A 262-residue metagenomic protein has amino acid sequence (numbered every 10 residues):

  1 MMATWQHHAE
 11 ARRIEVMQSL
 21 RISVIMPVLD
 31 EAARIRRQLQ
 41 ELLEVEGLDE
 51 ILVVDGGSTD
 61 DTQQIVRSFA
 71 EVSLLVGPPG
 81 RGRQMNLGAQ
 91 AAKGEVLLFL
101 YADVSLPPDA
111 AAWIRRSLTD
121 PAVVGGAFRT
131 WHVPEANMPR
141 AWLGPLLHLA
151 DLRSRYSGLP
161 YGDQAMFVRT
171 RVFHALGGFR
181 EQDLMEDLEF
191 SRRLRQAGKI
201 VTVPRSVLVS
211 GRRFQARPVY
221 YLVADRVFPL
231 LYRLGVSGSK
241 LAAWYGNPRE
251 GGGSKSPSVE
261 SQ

Functional and structural regions predicted by a protein language model:
A3-W5, A9-M17, R192-Q262: Hydrophobic helical membrane-anchoring modules
D30-E44: Short, well-formed alpha-helical segments that are part of the catalytic scaffolds of diverse glycosyltransferases
A33-R37, D60-S68, D109: Acidic helix N-cap motif at the loop->helix transition within catalytic regions of sugar-transfer enzymes
E41, D55-Q63, V104: A conserved acidic beta->alpha catalytic loop
D49, Q63-A91: Conserved donor nucleotide-binding strand/loop of the catalytic core
D61, A102-R116, R192: Acidic donor-binding/catalytic loop of UDP-sugar-dependent glycosyltransferases, especially processive GT2
L97: Short aromatic/hydrophobic "clamp" motif used to bind/position activated sugar donors
D109-R140: Conserved donor NDP-sugar-binding/catalytic core segment of glycosyltransferases
